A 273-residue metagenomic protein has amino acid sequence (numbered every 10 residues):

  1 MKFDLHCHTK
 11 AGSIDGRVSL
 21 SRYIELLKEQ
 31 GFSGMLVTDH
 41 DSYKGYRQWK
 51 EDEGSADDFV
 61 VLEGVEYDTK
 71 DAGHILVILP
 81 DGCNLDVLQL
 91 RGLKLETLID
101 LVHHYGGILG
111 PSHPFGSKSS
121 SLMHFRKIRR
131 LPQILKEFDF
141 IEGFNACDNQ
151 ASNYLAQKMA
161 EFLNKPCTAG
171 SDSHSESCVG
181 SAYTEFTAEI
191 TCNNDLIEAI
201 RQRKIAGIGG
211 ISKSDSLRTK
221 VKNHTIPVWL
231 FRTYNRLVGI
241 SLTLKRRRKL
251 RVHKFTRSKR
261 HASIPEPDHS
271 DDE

Functional and structural regions predicted by a protein language model:
M1-L26, K44-K50, A56-D57, T69-L85 (+2 more regions): Charged catalytic cores and adjacent phosphate/nucleic-acid-binding surfaces used for phosphate/nucleic-acid chemistry
D4, E25-K44, I108-G110: Divalent metal-dependent hydrolysis catalytic cores, especially in the metallo-beta-lactamase
L5, T38, V65, S112 (+1 more regions): Active-site flanking residues adjacent to catalytic metal/cofactor-binding acidic residues
D39, N84-L88: Short gly/ser-rich anion-binding loops that grip negatively charged ligand groups
F59-E66: Hydrophobic/aromatic-rich structural module bridging two neighboring secondary-structure elements via a short loop
Q89-K94: Glycine-rich anion/phosphate-binding loops
D100-G110: Short glycine/Trp-rich loop-beta-loop segment that forms part of the substrate-binding cleft
